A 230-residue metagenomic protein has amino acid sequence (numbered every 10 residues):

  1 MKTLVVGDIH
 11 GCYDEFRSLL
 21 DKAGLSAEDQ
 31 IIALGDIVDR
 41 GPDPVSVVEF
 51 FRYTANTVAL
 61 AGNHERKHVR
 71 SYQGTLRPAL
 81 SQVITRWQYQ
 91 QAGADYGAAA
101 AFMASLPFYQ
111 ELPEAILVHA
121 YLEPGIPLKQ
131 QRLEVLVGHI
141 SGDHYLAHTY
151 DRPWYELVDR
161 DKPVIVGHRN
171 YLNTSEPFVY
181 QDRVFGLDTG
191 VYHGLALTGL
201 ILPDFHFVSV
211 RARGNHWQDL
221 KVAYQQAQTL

Functional and structural regions predicted by a protein language model:
M1-Y13, F108, Q225-L230: Short glycine- and acidic-rich boundary segments immediately preceding or forming the N-terminal edge of structured
K2, V6, C12-A79: Core catalytic region of metal-dependent phosphoesterases/phosphodiesterases, especially metallo-beta-lactamase-like
V5, A59-L60, E111, A115-A120 (+3 more regions): Short hydrophobic-aromatic micro-motifs
D8, D36, F51, G62-N63 (+5 more regions): Divalent metal-coordination and catalytic microenvironments
H10-E15, D39-G41, R66-V69, Q110 (+3 more regions): Active-site environment of divalent metal-dependent phosphoester hydrolases
A23-E28, L112, V158-D159: Glycine-rich phosphate-binding loop signature in dinucleotide/nucleotide-binding domains
P44-I116, E123-P124, Q130-Y150: Active-site neighborhood of divalent metal-dependent phosphoester bond hydrolases
H139-L230: Acidic, His/Gly-rich catalytic cores of divalent-metal-dependent hydrolytic chemistry
